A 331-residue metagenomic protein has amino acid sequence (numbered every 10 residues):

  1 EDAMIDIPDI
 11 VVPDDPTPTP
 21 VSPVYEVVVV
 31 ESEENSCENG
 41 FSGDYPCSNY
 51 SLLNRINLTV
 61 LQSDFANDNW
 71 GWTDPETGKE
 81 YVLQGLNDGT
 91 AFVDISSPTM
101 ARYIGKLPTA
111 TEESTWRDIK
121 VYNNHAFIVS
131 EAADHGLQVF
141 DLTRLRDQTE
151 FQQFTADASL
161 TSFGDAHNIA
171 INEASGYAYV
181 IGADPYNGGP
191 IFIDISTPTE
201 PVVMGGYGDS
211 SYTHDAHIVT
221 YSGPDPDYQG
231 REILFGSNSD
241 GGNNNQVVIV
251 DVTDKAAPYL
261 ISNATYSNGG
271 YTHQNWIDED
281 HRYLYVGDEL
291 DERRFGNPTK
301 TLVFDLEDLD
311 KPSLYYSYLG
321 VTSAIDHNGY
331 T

Functional and structural regions predicted by a protein language model:
E1-T331: Feature marking well-ordered beta-strand scaffolds used for ligand recognition
